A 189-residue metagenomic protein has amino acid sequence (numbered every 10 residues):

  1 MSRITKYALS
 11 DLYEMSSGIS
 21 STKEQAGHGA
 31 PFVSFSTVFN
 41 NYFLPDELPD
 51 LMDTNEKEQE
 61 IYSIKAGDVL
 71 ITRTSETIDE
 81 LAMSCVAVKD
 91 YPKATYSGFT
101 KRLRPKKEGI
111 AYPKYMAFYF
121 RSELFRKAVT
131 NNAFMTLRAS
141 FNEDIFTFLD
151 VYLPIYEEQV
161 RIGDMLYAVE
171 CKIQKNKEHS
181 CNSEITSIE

Functional and structural regions predicted by a protein language model:
M1-I19, F148-E189: Non-catalytic DNA-recognition/assembly elements of restriction-modification systems
S2, K93-K101, A133-G163: A short glycine-rich beta-alpha junction/loop motif
K6-T22, T37-V69: Sequence-specific dsDNA recognition surfaces
T22-G29, N131-A133: Short coil/turn segments at secondary-structure boundaries
S34-F35, E58-R121: A short beta-sheet element
K107-A111, L124, E157, C171-Q174: A generic structural signal for alpha-helix starts
K114-N142: Short, positively charged
